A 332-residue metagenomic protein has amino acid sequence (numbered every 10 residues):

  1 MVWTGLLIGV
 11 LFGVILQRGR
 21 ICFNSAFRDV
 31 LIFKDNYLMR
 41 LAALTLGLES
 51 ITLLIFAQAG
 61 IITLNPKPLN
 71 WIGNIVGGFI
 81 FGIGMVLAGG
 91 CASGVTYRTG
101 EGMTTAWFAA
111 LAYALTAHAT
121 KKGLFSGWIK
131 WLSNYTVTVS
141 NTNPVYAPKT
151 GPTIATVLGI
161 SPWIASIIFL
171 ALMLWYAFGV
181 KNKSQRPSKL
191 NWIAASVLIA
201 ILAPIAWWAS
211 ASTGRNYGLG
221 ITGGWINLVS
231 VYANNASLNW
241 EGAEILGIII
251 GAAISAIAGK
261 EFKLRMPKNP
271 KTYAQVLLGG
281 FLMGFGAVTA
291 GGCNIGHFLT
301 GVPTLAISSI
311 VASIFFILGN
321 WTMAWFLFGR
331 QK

Functional and structural regions predicted by a protein language model:
M1-K332: Membrane-interfacial helix-loop segments of redox and metal-homeostasis proteins, especially TM-loop-TM junctions
